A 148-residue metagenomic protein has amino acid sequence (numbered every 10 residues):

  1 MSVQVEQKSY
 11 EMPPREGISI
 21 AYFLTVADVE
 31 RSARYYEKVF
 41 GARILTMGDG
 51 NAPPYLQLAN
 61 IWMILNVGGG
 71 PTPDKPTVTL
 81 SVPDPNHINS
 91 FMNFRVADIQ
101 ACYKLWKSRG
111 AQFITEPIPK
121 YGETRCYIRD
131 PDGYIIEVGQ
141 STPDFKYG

Functional and structural regions predicted by a protein language model:
S2-A21, R43-F94, A101-R129, S141-G148: Vicinal oxygen chelate
F23-V29: Conserved beta-strand-loop-alpha-helix junction that forms the acyl-donor binding cleft
R31-S32, D98, C102: Short phosphate-engaging motifs
S32-E37, W106, G133: Conserved active-site tyrosine of GNAT-family acetyltransferases
E137-V138: Short glycine-/small-residue motifs
